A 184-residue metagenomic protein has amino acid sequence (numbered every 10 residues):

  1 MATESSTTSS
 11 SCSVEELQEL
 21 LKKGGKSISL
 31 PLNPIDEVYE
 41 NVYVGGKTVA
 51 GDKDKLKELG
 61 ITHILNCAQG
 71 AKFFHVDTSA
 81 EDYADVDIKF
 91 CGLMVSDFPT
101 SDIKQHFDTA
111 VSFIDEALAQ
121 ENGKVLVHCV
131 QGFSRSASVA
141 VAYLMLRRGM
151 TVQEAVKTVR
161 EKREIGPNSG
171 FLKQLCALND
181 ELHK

Functional and structural regions predicted by a protein language model:
M1-P31: Cytosolic, low-complexity regulatory segments enriched in Ser/Pro/Gly with interspersed Lys/Arg in eukaryotic signaling
K23-V127, M145-K184: Cysteine-based protein phosphatase catalytic domain of the PTP/DSP
K124-V141: A phosphate-binding catalytic loop at a beta-strand-loop-alpha-helix junction that coordinates phosphoryl groups
